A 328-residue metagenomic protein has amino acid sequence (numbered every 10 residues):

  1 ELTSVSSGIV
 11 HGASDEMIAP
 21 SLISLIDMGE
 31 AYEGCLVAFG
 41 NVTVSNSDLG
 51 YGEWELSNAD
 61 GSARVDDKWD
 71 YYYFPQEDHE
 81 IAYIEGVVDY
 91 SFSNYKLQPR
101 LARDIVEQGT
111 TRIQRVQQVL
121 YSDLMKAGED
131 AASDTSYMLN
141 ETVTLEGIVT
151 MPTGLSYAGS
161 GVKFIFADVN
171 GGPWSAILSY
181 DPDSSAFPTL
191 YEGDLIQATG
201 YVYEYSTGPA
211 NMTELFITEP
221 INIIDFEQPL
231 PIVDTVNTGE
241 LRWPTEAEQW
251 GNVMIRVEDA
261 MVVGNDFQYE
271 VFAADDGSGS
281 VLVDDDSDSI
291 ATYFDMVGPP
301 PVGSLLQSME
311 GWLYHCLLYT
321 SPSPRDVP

Functional and structural regions predicted by a protein language model:
E1-S321: Extended non-catalytic accessory segments flanking core domains
P322-P328: A short, hydrophobic C-terminal helix/tail in secreted or cell-surface proteins
